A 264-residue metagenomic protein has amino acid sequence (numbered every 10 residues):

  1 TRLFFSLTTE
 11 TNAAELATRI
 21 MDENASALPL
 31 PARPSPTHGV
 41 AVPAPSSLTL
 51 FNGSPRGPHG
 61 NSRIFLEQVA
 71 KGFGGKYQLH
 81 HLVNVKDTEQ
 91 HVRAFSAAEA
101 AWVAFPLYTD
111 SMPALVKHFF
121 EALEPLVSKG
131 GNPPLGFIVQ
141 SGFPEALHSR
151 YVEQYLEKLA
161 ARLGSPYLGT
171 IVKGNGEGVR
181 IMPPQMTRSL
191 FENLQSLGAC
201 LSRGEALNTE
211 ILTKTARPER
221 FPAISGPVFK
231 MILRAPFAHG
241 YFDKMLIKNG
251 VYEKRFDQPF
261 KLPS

Functional and structural regions predicted by a protein language model:
T1-T9, L16, I20, P29 (+2 more regions): Helix-loop-strand module that forms the ligand-binding subsite of alpha/beta enzymes
N12, L16-P31, S189-S264: C-terminal and late-domain segments of enzyme folds
V42-F73: N-terminal beta1-alpha1 ligand-phosphate binding loop
S47-T49, Q78, G136, L168-G169: A structural signal for isolated positions on well-ordered beta-strands in alpha/beta enzyme cores
G60-N61, L147-R150, I181-P184: Short, solvent-exposed loop/turn segments at secondary-structure boundaries
Q68-K76, K158-S165: Short helix-loop-beta junction
L79-D87, G174-N175: Short beta->alpha junction loops
Q154-P218: Active-site/pore-lining binding-face segments in mid-to-C-terminal subdomains
